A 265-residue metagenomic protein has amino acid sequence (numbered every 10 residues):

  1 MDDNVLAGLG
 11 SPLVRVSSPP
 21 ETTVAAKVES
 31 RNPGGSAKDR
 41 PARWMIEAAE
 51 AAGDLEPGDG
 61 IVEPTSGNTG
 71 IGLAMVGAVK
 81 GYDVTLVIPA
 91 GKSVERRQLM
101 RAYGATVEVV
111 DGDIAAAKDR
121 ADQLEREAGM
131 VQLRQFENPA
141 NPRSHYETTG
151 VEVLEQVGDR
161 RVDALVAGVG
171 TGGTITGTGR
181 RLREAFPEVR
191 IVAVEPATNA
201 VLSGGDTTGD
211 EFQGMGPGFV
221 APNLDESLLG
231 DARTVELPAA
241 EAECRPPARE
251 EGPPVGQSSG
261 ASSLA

Functional and structural regions predicted by a protein language model:
M1-A265: PLP-dependent amino-acid enzyme catalytic core
